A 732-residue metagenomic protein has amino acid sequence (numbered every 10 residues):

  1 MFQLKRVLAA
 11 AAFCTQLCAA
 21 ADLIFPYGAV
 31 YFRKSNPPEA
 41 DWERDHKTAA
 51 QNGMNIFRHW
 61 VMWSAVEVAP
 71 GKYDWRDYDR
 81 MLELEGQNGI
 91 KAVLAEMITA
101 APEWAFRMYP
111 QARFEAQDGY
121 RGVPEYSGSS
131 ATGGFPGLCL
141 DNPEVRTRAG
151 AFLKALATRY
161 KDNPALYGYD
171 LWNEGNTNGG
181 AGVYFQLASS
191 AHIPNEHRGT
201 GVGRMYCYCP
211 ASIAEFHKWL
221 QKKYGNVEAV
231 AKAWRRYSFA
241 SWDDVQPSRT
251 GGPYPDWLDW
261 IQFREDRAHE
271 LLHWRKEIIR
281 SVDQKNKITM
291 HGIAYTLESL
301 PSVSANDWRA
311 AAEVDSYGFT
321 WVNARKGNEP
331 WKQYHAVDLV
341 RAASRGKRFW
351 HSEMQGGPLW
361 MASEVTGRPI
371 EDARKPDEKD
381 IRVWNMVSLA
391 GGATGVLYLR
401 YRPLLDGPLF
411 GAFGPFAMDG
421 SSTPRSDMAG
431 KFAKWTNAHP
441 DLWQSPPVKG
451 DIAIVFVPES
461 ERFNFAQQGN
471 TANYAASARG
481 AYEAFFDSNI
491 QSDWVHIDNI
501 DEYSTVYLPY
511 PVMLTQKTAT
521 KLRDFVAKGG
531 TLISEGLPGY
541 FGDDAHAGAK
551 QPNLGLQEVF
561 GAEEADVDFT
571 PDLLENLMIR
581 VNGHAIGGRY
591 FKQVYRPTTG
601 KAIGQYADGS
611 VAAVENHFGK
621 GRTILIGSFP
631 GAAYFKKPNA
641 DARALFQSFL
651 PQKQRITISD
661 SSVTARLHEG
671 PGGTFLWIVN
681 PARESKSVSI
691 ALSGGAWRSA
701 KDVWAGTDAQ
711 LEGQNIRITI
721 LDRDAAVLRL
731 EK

Functional and structural regions predicted by a protein language model:
A19-E83, Q87, T147-A157, N163-Y167 (+4 more regions): Mature N-terminal, pre-catalytic/accessory segment of carbohydrate-active enzymes
Y27-P38, W60-R76, S129-G150, V202-C207 (+9 more regions): The substrate-binding groove and active-site-proximal loops of carbohydrate-active enzymes, especially glycoside
A29, A49, F57, E85 (+10 more regions): Conserved, mostly hydrophobic/aromatic
E43-Q51, N55-E125, G150-A157, H269-D283 (+2 more regions): Aromatic-lined substrate-binding rim segments of carbohydrate-active enzymes
Q117-Q333, L339: Polysaccharide-binding and catalytic clefts of secreted carbohydrate-active enzymes
M290-G480, A562-R589, I603-A607, V614-E615 (+5 more regions): Hydrophobic targeting/anchoring helices
D377, Y510-K732: A conserved amphipathic helix/loop scaffold that creates a polar/acidic microenvironment used either to coordinate
A481-I500: A short, well-structured beta->alpha microelement
